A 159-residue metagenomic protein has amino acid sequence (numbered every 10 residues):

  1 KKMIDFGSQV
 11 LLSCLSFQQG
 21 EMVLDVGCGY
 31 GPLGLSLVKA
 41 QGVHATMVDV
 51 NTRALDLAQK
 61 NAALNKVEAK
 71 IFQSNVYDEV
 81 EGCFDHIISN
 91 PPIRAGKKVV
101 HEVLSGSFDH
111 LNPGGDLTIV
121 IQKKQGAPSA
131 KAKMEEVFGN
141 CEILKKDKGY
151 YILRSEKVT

Functional and structural regions predicted by a protein language model:
K1-M3: Class I SAM-dependent methyltransferase Rossmann-like catalytic core, especially the SAM/SAH-binding loop
F6-S89: Conserved SAM/SAH cofactor-binding pocket of Class I
L37, S107, M134: Class I S-adenosylmethionine-dependent transferase superfamily signal
S89-K98: Glycine-rich phosphate-binding "P-loop"
H101-P113: A short glycine-rich, Lys/Arg-flanked "PGG" loop and its adjoining helix->strand segment in the class I
G114-I121: Conserved beta-strand signature within the Rossmann-like core of class I S-adenosyl-L-methionine
Q122-G139: Conserved class I S-adenosyl-L-methionine
K146-T159: Core SAM-dependent methyltransferase catalytic element
